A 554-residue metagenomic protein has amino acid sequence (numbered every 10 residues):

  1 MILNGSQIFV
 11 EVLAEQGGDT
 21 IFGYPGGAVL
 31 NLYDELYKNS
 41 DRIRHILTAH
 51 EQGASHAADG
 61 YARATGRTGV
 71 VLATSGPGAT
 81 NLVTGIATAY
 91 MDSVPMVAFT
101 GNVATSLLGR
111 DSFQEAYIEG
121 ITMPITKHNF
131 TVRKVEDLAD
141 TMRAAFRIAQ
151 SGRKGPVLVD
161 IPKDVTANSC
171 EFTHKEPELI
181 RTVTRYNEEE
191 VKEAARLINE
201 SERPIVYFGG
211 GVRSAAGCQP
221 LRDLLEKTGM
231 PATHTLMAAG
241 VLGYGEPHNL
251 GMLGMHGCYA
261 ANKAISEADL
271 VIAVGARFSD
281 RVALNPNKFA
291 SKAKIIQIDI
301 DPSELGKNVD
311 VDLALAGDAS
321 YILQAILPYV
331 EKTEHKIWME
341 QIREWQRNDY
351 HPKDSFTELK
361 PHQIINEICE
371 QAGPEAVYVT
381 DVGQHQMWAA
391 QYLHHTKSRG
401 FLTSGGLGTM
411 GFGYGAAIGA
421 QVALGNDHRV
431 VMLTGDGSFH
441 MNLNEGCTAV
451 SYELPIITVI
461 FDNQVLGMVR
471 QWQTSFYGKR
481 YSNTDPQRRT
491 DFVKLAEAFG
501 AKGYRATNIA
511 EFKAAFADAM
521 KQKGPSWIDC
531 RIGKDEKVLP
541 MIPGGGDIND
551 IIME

Functional and structural regions predicted by a protein language model:
M1-V330, E367, Q371-P374, R429 (+4 more regions): N-terminal alpha/beta PP-like core and its mobile active-site loop of ThDP/TPP-dependent enzymes
N4, E136, H174, R196 (+4 more regions): Phosphate/pyrophosphate-binding active-site segments
S6-V10, A14-Q16, G27, L32-Y37 (+1 more regions): Active-site diphosphate/adenylate-binding microenvironment
Y24-G26, H45-H56, V71-G78, R133-K134 (+5 more regions): Active-site nucleophile and cofactor-binding loops and adjacent substrate-binding regions of central metabolic enzymes
Y61, T80, I337-D354, A420 (+2 more regions): Charged, low-complexity, helix-prone segments enriched in Lys/Glu/Asp/Gln
F99, L107-Q114, L305-N308, A314-A316 (+3 more regions): Thiamine diphosphate
T184, D354, Y481-D485: Short, surface-exposed loop/turn motifs that are enriched in glycine and acidic residues and include a nearby proline
L225, I265, P361, N442 (+1 more regions): Active-site-proximal structural scaffolding
